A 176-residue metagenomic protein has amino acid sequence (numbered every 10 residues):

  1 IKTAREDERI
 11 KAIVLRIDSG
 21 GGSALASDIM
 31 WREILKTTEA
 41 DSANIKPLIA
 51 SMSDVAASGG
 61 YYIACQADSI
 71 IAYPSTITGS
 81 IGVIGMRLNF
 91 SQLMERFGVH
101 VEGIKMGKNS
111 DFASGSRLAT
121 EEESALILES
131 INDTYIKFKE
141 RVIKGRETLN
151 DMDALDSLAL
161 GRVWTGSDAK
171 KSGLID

Functional and structural regions predicted by a protein language model:
I1-T148: Small-residue-centered hinge/linker elements
D151-D176: Amphipathic alpha-helical substructures
